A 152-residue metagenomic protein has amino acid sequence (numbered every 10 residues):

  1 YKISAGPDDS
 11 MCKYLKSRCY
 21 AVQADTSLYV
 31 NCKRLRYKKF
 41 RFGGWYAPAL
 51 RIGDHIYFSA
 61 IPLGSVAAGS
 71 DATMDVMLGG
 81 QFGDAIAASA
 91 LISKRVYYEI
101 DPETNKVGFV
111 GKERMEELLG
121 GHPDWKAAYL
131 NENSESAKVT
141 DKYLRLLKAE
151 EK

Functional and structural regions predicted by a protein language model:
Y1-P123: Aromatic-patch recognition
M115-K152: C-terminal partner/receptor-binding element of secreted or periplasmic proteins
